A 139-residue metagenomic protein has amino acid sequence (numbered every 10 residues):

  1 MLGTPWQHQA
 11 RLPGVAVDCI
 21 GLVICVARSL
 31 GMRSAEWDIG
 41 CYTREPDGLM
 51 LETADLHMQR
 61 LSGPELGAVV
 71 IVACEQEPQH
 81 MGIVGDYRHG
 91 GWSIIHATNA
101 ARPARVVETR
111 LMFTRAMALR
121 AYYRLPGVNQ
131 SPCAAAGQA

Functional and structural regions predicted by a protein language model:
M1-A16, S34-I39: Active-site nucleophile-His-acid catalytic modules used for acyl/amide transfer and hydrolysis across diverse enzymes
M1-P5, E108-A139: Non-catalytic ligand/cofactor/substrate-binding and regulatory segments of enzyme domains
W6, I24, G85: Short, flexible micro-motifs
R11-L30: Active-site nucleophilic cysteine motif
L12, A100, L125-V128: Short, solvent-exposed coil/turn elements at secondary-structure transition points
V17-D18, D47-L49, G82, S131-A134: Short, solvent-exposed polar/charged micro-motifs at secondary-structure junctions
A35-A104, E108-L111, A116: ...with weaker cross-activation on analogous glycine-rich loops/strands in unrelated enzymes
